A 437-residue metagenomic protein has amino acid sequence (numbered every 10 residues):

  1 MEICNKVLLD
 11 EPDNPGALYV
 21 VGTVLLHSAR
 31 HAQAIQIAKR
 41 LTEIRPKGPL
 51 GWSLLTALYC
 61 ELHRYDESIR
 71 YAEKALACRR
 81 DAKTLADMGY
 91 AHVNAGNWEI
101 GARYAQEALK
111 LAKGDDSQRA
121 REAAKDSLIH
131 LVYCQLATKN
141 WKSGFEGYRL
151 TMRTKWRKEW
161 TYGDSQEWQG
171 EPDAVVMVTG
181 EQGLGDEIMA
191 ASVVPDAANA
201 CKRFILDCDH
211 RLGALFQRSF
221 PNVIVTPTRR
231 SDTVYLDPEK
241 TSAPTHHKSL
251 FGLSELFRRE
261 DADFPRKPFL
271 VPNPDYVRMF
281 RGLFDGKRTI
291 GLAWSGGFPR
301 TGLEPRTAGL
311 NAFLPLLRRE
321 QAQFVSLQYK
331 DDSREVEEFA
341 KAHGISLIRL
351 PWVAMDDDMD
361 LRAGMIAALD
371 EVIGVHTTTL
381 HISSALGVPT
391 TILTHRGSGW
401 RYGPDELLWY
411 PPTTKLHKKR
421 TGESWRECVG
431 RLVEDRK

Functional and structural regions predicted by a protein language model:
M1-E371, H376-K437: Alpha-helical solenoid repeat scaffolds of the TPR/TPR-like class and their adjacent stem/linker regions that mediate
